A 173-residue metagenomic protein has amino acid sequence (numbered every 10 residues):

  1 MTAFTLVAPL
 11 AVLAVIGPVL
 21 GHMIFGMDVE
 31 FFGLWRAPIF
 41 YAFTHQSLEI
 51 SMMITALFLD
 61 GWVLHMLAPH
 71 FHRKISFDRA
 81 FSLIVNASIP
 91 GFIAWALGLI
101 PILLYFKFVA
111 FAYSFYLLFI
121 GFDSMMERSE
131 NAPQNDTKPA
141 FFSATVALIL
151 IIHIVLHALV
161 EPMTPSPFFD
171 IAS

Functional and structural regions predicted by a protein language model:
M1-A8, R36, I75, F122 (+4 more regions): Proteins with a high burden of low-complexity, intrinsically disordered sequence enriched in S/T/G/P/A and R, requiring
M1-K74: Selected alpha-helical membrane-embedding segments in polytopic membrane proteins
L10-P18, M53-L57, A87-W95, T145-H153 (+1 more regions): Hydrophobic alpha-helical transmembrane segments in multi-pass membrane proteins
V19-F31, F92-L103, V155-L156: Transmembrane helix-loop junctions in multi-pass membrane proteins
V29-F32, L103-V109, P133, A158-P165: Short alpha-helical linear motifs
G33-Q46, I102, Y113-G121, F169-S173: Hydrophobic transmembrane alpha-helix bundles
G61-H65, H70-L150: Hydrophobic alpha-helical transmembrane segments and adjacent short intramembrane/lumenal linkers of inner/organellar
I152-S173: Juxtamembrane boundary at the C-terminal end of a transmembrane helix
